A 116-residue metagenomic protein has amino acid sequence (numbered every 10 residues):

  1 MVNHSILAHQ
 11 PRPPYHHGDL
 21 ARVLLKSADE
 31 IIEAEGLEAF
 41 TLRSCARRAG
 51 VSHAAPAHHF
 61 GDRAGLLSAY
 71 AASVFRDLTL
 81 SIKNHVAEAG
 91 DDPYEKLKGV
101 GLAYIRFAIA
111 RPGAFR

Functional and structural regions predicted by a protein language model:
M1-D19, G90: N-terminal intrinsically disordered/low-complexity leader segments
L20-V23, S27, I31-G65, A69: Helix-turn-helix
V23, D77, K96-V100: Charged catalytic carboxylate motif
S27-I31, S81, F107: Short amphipathic alpha-helical elements of helix-turn-helix/winged-helix folds
T41, A114-R116: Short beta-strand segments at enzyme active-site cores
F60, F75, G101: Short amphipathic alpha-helical/adjacent loop interface patches that line ligand and macromolecule-binding sites
A69, K83-A114: Hydrophobic alpha-helical connector segments
A72-T79: Short, basic, alpha-helical segments at the C-terminal edge of helix-turn-helix-like DNA-binding modules
